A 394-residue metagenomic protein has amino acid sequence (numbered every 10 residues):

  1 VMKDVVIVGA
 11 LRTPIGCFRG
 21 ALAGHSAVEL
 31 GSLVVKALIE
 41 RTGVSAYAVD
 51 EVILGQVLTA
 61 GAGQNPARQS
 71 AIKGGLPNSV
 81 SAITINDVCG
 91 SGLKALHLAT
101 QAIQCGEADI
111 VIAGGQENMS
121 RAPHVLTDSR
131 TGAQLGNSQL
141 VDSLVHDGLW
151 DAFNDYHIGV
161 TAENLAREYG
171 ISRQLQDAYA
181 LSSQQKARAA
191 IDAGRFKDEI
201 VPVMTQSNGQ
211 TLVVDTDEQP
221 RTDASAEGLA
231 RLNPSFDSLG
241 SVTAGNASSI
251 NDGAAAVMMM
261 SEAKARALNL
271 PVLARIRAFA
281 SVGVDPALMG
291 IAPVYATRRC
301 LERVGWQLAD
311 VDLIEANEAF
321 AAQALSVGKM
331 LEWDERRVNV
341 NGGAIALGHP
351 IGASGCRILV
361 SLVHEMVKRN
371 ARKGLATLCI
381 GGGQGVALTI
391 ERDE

Functional and structural regions predicted by a protein language model:
V1-H25, A37, L140, S225-I291 (+5 more regions): Condensing-enzyme catalytic core mediating Claisen C-C bond formation in acyl metabolism
M2-A62, P66-G74, S81, T161-R173 (+4 more regions): Conserved active-site "lid/cap" helical segment
R12-T13, A23-L33, R41, L175-A267 (+2 more regions): N-terminal extracellular/periplasmic Venus flytrap/periplasmic-binding protein-like
H25, Q56-V111, F153-H157, D223-S249 (+3 more regions): Conserved catalytic cysteine-centered active-site region of acyl-thioester-dependent Claisen-condensing enzymes
Y47-G55, A82-N86, V111-Q116, L175-S182 (+5 more regions): Beta-strand segments within the central parallel beta-sheet cores of soluble alpha/beta enzyme folds
I85-E117, V160, A166-R195, A256-A263 (+3 more regions): Active-site-proximal alpha-helical scaffold in enzymes
I110-N164, E168: Flexible glycine-/small-residue-enriched beta->alpha junction loops that bind anionic phosphate/pyrophosphate groups
T161-E163, F196-E199, S207, R277-A346: Active-site pocket-lining segment
